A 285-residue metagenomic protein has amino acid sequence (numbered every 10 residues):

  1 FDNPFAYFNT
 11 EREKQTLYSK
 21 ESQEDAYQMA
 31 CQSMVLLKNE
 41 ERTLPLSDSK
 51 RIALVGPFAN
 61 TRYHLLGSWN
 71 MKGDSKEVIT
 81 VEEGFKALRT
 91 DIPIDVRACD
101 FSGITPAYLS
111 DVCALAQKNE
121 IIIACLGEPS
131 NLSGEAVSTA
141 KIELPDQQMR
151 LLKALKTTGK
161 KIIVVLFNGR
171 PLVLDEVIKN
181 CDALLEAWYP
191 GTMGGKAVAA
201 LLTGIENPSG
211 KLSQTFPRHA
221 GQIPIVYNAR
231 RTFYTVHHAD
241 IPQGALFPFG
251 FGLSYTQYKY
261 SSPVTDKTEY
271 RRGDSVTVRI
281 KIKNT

Functional and structural regions predicted by a protein language model:
F1-E82, K86-L88, F167-T285: Secreted, periplasmic, or luminal enzymes acting at the cell surface/secretory milieu
Y63-G67, L126-P145: Glycine/threonine-rich flexible loop motifs
S68-K76, R97-L109, S133-A140: Acidic/histidine-rich helix-loop elements that form or flank divalent-metal/phosphate-binding sites at the catalytic
F85, T90-A98: Short beta-strand elements in bilobed, periplasmic/extracellular small-molecule ligand-binding domains
T90-I92, T157-I162, C181-D182: A short helix->loop->beta-strand "cap" motif at the edges of active sites that frequently abuts
N119: An anion/phosphate-binding loop that grips the pyrophosphate of nucleotide cofactors and donors
Q148-L152, I162, L184, V198: Extended, hydrophobic alpha-helical segments in both membrane/secreted and soluble proteins
